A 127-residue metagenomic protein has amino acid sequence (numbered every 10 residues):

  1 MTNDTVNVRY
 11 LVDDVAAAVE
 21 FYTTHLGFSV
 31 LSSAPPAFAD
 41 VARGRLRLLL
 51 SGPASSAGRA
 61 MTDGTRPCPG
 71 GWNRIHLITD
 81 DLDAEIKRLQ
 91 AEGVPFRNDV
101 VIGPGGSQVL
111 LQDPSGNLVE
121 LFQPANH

Functional and structural regions predicted by a protein language model:
M1-N7, S29-I78, I86-Q112, Q123-H127: Vicinal oxygen chelate
L11: Catalytic core of Fe(II)/2-oxoglutarate
A18, Y22-H25, L89, G116: Conserved active-site tyrosine of GNAT-family acetyltransferases
L118-L121: Short glycine-/small-residue motifs
